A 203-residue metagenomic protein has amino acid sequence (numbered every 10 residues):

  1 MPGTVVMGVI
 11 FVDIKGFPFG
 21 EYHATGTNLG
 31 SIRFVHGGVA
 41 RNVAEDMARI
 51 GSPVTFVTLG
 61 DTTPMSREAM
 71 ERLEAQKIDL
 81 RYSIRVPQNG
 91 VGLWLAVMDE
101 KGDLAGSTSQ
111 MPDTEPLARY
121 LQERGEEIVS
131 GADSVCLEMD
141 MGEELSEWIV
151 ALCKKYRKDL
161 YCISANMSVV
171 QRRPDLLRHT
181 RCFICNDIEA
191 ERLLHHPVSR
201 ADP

Functional and structural regions predicted by a protein language model:
M1-I78, W94: Glycine-rich phosphate/adenosyl-contacting loop at the front of the ribokinase-like
G3, D133-S134, C182: Structural motif
I32, T58, L137-G142, C162: Glycine- and other small-residue-rich loops at beta-strand/loop junctions that grip anionic moieties
F56, R85-V86, A96-S134, M139: Conserved phosphate-binding/catalytic loop of the ribokinase/pfkB sugar-kinase fold
V57-T62, L80-V91, A165: Beta-strand->loop->alpha-helix junctions that form or flank phosphate-binding loops in nucleotide-handling enzymes
T62-T63, D140-E144, S164-V169: Short beta->alpha connector loops
V150, K155-P203: Conserved phosphate/ATP/ADP-binding segment of small-molecule kinases
